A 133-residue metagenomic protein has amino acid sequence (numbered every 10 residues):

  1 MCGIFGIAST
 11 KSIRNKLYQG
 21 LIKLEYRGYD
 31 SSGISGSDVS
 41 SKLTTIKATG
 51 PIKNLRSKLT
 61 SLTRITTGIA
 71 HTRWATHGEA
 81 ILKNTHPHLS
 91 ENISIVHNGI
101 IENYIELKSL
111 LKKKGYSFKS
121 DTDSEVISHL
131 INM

Functional and structural regions predicted by a protein language model:
M1-M133: Conserved short alpha-helical segments that host acidic/polar catalytic motifs at enzyme active sites
